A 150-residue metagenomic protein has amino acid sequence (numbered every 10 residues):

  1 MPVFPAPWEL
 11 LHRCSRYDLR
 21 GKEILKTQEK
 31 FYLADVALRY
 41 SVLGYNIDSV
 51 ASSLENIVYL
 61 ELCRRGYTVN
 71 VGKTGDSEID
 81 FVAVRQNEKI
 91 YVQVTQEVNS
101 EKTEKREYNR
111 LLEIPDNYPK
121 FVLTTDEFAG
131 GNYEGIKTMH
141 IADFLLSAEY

Functional and structural regions predicted by a protein language model:
M1-K89: Accessory nucleic acid-recognition modules appended to NTPase machines
T74, Q96, T125: Cofactor-binding loop segments of dinucleotide-utilizing enzymes, especially the Rossmann-like FAD- and NAD(P)+-binding
I79-D80, S100-T103, F128-N132: Short active-site-adjacent structural elements
N87-N99: Active-site ExK catalytic segment of metal-dependent nucleases
V98-N109, Y150: Active-site-adjacent loop/helix micro-motif of nuclease/hydrolase catalytic cores
L112-P115: Short, conserved loop/helix-junction motifs that constitute active-site signature segments in enzyme catalytic cores
N117-T124: Short, hydrophobic beta-strand segments that form beta-sheet elements in well-ordered domains
E127-Y150: Domain-level recognition of nuclease-like catalytic cores that cleave nucleotide substrates
